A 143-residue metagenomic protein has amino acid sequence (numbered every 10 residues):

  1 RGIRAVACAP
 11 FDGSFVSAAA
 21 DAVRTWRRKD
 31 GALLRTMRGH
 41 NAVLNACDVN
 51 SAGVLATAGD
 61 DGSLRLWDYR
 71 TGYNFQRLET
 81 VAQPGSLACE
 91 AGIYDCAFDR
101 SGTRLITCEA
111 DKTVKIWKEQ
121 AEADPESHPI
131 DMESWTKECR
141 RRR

Functional and structural regions predicted by a protein language model:
G2, L33, N74-R77: Residue-level detector of beta-propeller blades
V6, V23-R27, C47, L64-D68 (+1 more regions): WD40-repeat beta-propellers
V6-D12, A18, C47-G53, A58 (+1 more regions): Loop/turn segments within WD40 beta-propeller blades
F11, S17-D21, T57-D61, Y69 (+1 more regions): Conserved strand-to-loop turn within each blade of WD40 beta-propeller repeats
A18, K29, T36-G39, E79-A88: WD40 beta-propeller blade-start loop/N-cap
A22-R24, V54, S63, N74 (+2 more regions): A conserved positional marker within WD40/Gbeta-like beta-propeller blades
A42-L66, Y73: Loop/turn-rich, solvent-exposed surfaces of beta-rich toroidal or solenoidal domains
V43, R70-R143: Terminal intrinsically disordered, low-complexity extensions flanking WD-repeat/beta-propeller proteins
